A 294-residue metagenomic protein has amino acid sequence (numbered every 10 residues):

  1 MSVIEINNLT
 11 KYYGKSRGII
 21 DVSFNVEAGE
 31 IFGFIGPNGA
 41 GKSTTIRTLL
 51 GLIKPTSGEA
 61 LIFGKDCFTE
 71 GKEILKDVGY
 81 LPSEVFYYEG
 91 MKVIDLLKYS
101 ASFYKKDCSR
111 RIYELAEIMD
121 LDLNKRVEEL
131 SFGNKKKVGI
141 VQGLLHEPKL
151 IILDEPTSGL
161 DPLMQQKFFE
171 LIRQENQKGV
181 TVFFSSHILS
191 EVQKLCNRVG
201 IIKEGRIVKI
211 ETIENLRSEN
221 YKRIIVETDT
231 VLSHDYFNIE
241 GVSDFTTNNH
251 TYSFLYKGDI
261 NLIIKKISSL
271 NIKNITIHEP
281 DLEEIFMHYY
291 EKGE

Functional and structural regions predicted by a protein language model:
M1-S2, G293: Extreme N-terminus of proteins, especially the signal/transit-peptide cleavage junction and the first residues
S2-I4, K11-F184, L189-K203, K209: ABC transporter nucleotide-binding domains
L61, D77, Y99, E219 (+2 more regions): Generic alpha-helical secondary-structure signal
E70, T212, L262: Short acidic active-site motifs
V93, I213, E279-L282: Structural motif detector for alpha-helix initiation sites
F168-L255: ABC transporter nucleotide-binding domain
K222-E294: Short, charged/small-residue-rich alpha-helical element at the C-terminal edge of ABC transporter nucleotide-binding
